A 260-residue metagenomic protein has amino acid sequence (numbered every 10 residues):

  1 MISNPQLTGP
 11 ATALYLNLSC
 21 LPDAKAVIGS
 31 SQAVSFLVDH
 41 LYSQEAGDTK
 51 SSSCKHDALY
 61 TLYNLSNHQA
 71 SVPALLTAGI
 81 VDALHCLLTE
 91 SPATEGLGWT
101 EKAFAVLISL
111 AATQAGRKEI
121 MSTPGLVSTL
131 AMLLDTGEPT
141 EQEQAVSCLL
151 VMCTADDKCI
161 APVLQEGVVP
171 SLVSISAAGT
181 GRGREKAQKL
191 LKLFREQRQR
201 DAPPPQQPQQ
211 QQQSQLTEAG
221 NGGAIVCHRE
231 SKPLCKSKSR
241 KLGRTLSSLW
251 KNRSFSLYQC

Functional and structural regions predicted by a protein language model:
I2-S19, V27-S30, F36, E45-S66 (+7 more regions): Alpha-helical solenoid repeats of the armadillo/HEAT superfamily in eukaryotic scaffolding/adaptor proteins
L41: Alpha-helical interaction elements
V169-V173: TPR/TPR-like (Sel1-like) alpha-helical repeat modules
